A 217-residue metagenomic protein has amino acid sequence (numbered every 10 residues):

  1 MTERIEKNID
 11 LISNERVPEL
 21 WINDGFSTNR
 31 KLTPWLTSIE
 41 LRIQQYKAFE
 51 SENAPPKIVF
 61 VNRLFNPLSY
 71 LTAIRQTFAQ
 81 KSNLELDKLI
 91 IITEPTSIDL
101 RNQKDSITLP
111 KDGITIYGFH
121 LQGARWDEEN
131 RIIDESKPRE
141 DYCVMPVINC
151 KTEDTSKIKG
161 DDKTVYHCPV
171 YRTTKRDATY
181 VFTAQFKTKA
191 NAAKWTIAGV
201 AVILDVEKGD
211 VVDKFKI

Functional and structural regions predicted by a protein language model:
M1-I217: Long C-terminal appendages of very large multidomain proteins
